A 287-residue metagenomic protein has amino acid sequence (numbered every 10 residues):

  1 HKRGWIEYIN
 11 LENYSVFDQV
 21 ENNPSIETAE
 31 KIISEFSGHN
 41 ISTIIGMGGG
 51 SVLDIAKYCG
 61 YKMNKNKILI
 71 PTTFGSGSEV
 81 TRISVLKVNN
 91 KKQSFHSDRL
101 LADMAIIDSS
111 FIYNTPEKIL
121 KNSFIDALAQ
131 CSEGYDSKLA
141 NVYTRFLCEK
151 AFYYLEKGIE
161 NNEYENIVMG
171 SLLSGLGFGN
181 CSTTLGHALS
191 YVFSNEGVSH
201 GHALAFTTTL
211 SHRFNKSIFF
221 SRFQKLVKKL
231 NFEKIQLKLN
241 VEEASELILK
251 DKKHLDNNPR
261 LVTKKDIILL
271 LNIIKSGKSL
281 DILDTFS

Functional and structural regions predicted by a protein language model:
H1-T43, K234: ATP/NTP phosphate-donor binding region
E27-S110: Glycine/threonine-rich beta-strand-loop-alpha-helix active-site module that forms ligand/phosphate-binding
H39, I83-C181: Carboxylate- and glycine-rich phosphate/diphosphate-binding segment that chelates Mg2+/Mn2+
K57-N66, F178-C181, N195-G197, R213: Alpha-helix C-terminal capping segments
L128-S132, I167-G175, L189, T208 (+2 more regions): Short alpha-helical scaffolding segments that buttress acidic/His motifs in well-ordered protein cores
T184, A188-E242: Active-site pocket-lining segment
F220-S287: C-terminal charged capping/lid subdomain of soluble metabolic enzymes
